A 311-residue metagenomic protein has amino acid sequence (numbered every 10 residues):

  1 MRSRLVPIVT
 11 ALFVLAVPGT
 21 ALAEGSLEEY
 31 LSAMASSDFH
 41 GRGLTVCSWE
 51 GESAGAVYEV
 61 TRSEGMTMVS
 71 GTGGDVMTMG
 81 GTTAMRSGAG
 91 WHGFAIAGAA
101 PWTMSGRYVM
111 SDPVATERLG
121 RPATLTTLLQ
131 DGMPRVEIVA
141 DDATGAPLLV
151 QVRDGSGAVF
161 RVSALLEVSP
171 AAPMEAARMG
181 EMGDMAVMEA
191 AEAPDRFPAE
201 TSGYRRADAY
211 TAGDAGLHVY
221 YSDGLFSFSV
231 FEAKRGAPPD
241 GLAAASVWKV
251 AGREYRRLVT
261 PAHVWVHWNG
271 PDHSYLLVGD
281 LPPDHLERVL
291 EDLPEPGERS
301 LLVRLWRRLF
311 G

Functional and structural regions predicted by a protein language model:
M1-V9: Bacterial N-terminal signal peptides that target proteins for export
A21-G25: Boundary at the C-terminal end of the N-terminal hydrophobic targeting segment
L31-S53, V69, A95-M104: A short, Trp-centered hydrophobic/proline-enriched beta-strand micro-motif
W49, G55-V57, E64-G73, T78 (+7 more regions): Short, solvent-exposed recognition patches
A89-R135: Intrinsically disordered, low-complexity linker/loop segments enriched in Gly/Pro and charged/polar residues
E117-E181, G236-P239: Gly/Pro-enriched, hydrophobic low-complexity segments that function as extracytoplasmic propeptides/linkers
T144-A146, R153-A177, P271, L276-G311: Surface-exposed amphipathic alpha-helical segments
